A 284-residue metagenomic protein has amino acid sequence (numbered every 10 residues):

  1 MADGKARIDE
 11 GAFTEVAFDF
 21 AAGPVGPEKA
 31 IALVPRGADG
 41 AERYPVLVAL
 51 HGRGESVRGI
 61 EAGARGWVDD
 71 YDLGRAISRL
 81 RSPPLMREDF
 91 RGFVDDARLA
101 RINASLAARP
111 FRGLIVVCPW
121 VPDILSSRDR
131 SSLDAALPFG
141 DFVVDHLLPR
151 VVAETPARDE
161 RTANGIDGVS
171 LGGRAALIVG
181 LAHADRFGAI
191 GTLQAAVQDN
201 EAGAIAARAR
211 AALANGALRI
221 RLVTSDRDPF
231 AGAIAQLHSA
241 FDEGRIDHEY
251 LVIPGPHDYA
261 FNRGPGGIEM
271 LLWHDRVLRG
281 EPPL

Functional and structural regions predicted by a protein language model:
M1-P45, G54, L99, L114 (+1 more regions): A domain-start/cap signature at the N-terminus of enzymes
G37-E42, D129-S170: Gly/Ser-rich "nucleophile elbow"/oxyanion-hole loop immediately N-terminal to the catalytic nucleophile in hydrolases
E42-Y44, V57-R65, S127-S132, V179 (+3 more regions): Short, solvent-exposed loop/turn and secondary-structure capping segments
P45, L50-G52, Q194: The conserved beta1-alpha1 loop
L50-D145: Active-site machinery of serine-nucleophile hydrolases
P110-G113, A214-I220, G244: Short, proline-enriched alpha-helix->beta-strand connector loops that line the catalytic pocket of alpha/beta-hydrolase
E160-A207, A211-A214: Primarily recognizes the serine-hydrolase "nucleophile elbow" in alpha/beta-hydrolase and SGNH/GDSL folds
R219-V223, R227-L284: C-terminal catalytic histidine-bearing segment of alpha/beta-hydrolase fold enzymes
